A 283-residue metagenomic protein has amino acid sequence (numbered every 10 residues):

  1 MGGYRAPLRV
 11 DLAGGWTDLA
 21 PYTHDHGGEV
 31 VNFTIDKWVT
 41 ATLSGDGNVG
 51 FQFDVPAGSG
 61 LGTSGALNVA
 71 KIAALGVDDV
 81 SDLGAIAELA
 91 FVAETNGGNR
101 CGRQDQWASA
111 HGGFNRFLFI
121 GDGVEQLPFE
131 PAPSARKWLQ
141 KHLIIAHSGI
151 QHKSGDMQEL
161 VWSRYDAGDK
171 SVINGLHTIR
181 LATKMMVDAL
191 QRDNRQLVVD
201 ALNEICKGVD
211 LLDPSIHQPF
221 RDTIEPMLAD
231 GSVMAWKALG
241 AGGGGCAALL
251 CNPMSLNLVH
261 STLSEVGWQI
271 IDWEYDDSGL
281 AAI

Functional and structural regions predicted by a protein language model:
M1-A13, T17-H24, N32-A57, V77-S81 (+3 more regions): C-terminal nucleotide
G28: Conserved N-terminal helical subregion
S59-L61: Helix-loop-helix module between adjacent transmembrane segments
S64, G240: Short, conserved phosphate/pyrophosphate- and ester-handling motifs at nucleotide-, phospho-/glycolipid
A66-D78: Stable alpha-helical structural segments in soluble proteins, enriched in small hydrophobic residues
G244-C246: Glycine-rich active-site/cofactor-binding loop and its immediate structural neighborhood
